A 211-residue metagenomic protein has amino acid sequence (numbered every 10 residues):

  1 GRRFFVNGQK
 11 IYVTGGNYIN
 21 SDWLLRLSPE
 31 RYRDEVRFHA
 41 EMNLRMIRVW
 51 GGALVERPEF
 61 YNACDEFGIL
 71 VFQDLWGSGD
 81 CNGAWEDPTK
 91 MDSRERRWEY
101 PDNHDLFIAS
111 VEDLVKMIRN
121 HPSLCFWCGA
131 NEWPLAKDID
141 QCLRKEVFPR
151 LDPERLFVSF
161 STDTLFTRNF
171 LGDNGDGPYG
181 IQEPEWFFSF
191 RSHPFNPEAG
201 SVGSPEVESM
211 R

Functional and structural regions predicted by a protein language model:
G1-E41: N-terminal carbohydrate-binding accessory modules
M46-R211: Substrate-binding/catalytic cleft of secreted carbohydrate-active enzymes, primarily glycoside hydrolases
